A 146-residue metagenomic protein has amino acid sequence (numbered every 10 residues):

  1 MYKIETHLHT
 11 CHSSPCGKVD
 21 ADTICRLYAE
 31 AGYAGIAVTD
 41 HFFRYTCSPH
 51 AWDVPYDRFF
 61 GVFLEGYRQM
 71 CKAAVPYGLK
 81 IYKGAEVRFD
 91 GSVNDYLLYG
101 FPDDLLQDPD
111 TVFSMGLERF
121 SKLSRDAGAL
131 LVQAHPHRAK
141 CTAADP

Functional and structural regions predicted by a protein language model:
M1-E118: A metal-dependent hydrolase metal-coordination microenvironment
K3, L123-Q133: Short beta-strand/loop segments at the ligand-binding rim of alpha/beta enzyme cores
G84, A134-P136: Short His-Asn-centered micro-motif
S92-L97, R138-P146: Distinct, well-ordered alpha-helical segments
F101, P136-H137: Histidine- and/or cysteine-centered catalytic micro-motif in compact active-site loops
